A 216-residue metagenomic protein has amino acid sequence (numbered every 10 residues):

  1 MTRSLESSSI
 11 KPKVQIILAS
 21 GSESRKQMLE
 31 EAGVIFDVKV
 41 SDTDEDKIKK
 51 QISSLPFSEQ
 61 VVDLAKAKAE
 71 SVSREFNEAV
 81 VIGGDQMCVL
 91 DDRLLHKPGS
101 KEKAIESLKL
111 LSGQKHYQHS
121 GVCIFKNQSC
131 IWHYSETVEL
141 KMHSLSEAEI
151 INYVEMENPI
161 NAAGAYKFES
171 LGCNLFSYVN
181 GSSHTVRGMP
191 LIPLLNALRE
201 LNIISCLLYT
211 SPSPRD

Functional and structural regions predicted by a protein language model:
T2-V80, R93-L94, L145-A148, I192-L195 (+1 more regions): N-terminal polybasic phosphate/anion-binding patch
L29, A65, D85, A104 (+2 more regions): Residue-level signal for inorganic ion chemistry
S41, W132-H133: Catalytic beta-strand/loop signature of glycosyltransferases that borders the donor
Q60, Q86-H116, M142: Active-site-adjacent loop/tail segments of enzyme domains
I82-G83, G121-C123, E169: Short beta-strand segments
L90-D92, F125-S129: Short acidic-glycine loop/turn motifs at beta-strand connectors
H133-S205: Active-site oxyanion/phosphate-handling segment shared across diverse enzymes
P212-D216: A short, hydrophobic C-terminal helix/tail in secreted or cell-surface proteins
